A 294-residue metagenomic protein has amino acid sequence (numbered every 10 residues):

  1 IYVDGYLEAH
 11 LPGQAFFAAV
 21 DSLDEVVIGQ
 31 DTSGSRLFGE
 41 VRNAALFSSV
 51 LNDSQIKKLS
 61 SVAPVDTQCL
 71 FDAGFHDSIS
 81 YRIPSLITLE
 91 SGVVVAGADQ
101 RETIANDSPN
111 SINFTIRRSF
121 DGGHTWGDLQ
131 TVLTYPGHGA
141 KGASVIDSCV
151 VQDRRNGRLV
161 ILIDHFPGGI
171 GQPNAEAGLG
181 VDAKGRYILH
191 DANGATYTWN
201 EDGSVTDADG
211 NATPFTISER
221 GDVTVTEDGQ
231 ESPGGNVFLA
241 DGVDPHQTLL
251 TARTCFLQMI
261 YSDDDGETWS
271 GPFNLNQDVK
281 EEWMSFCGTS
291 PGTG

Functional and structural regions predicted by a protein language model:
I1-K57, S61-V62: Extracellular glycan-associated modules
F47-S49, K57-G294: Asp-box/BNR beta-propeller blade signature and adjacent active/binding-site loops in extracellular glycan-interacting
